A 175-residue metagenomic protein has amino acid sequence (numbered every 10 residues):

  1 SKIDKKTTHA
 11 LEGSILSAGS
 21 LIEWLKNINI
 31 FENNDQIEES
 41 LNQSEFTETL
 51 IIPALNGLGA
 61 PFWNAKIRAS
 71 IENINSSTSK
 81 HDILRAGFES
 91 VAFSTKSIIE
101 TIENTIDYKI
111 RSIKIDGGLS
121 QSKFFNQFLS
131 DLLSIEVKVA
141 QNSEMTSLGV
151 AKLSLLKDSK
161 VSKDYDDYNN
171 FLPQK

Functional and structural regions predicted by a protein language model:
S1-D116, Q121-K175: Active-site core segments that coordinate phosphate-bearing ligands/cofactors across diverse enzyme families
